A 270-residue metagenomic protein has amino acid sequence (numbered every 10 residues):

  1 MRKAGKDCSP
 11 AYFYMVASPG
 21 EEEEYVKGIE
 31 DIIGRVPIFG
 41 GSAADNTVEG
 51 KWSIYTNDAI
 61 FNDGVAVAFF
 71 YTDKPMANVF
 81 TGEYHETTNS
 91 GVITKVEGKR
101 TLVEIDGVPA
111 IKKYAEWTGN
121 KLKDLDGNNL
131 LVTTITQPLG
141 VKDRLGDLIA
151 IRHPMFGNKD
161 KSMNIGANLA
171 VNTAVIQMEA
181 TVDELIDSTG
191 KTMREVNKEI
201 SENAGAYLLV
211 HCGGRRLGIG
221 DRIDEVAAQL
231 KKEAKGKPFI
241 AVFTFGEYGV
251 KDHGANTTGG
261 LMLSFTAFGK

Functional and structural regions predicted by a protein language model:
M1-G220, D224-K237, V242-K270: Small-residue-enriched flexible segments
